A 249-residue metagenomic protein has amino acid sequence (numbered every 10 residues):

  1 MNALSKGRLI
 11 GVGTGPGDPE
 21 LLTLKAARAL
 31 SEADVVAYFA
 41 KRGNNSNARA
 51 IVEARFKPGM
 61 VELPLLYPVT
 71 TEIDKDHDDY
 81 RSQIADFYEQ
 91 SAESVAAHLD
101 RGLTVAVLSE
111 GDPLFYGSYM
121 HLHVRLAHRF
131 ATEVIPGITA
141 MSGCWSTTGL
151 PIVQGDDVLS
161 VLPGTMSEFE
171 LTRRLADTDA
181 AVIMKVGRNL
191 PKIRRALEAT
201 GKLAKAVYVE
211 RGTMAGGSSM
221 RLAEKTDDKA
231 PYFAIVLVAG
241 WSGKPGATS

Functional and structural regions predicted by a protein language model:
M1-P19, L24-F130, M214, S219-M220 (+3 more regions): Class I S-adenosyl-L-methionine
L9, L175-S249: A contiguous loop/helix-start segment that scaffolds small-molecule binding in enzyme catalytic cores
P16-G17, K41-G43, Y67-P68, I138-A140 (+3 more regions): Short, acidic/turn-prone active-site loops that include or flank metal/cofactor- and phosphate-binding residues
Y38-F39, L63-P64, V107-S109, V134-G137 (+3 more regions): General beta-strand structural signal in soluble alpha/beta enzymes
P58-M60, F130-A131, T200-V207: Structural alpha-beta junctions
E93-A96, T172, P191: Amphipathic, non-transmembrane alpha-helical secondary structure
R101, G111-D177, D227, G240-K244: Class I SAM-dependent methyltransferase SAM-binding "motif I" and its flanking Rossmann-like core
